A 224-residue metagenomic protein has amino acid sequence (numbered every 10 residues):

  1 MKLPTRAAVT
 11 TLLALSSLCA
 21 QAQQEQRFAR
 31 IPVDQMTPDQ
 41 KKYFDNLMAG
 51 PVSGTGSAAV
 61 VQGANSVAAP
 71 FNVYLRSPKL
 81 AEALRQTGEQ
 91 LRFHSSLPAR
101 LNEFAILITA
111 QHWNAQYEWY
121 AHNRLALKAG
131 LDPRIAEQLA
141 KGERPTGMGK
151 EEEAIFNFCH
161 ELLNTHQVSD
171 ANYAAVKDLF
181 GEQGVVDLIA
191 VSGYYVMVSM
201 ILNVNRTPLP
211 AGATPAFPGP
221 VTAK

Functional and structural regions predicted by a protein language model:
M1-V9: Bacterial N-terminal signal peptides that target proteins for export
A8-S17: Bacterial N-terminal signal peptides
L18-A22: Sec/Tat signal peptide C-region and signal peptidase I cleavage site
Q23-L97, P220-K224: Mobile cap/lid helix-loop segments that border enzyme active or cofactor-binding sites and regulate substrate access
A81-R85, A105-A121, V186-N203: N-terminal hydrophobic signal/anchor transmembrane helix of membrane proteins
H94-L139: Mid-length scaffold segments of soluble, non-membrane domains
G149-I189: Acidic/histidine-rich alpha-helical segments that form the ligand environment of transition-metal centers
V176-K177, G193, V204-K224: Acidic, carboxylate-rich catalytic segments that either coordinate divalent cations
